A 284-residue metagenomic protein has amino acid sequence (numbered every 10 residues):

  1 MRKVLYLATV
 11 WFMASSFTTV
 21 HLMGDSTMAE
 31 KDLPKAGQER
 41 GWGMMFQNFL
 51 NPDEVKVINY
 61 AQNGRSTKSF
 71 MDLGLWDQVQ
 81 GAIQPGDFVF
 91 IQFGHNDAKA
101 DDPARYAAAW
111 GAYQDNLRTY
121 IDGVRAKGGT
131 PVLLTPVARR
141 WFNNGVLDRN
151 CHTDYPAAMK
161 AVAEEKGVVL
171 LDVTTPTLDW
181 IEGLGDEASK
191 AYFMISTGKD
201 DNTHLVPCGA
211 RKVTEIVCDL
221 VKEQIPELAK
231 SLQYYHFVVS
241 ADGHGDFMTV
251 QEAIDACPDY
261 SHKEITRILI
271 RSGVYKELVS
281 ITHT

Functional and structural regions predicted by a protein language model:
V4-A14: Sec-dependent N-terminal signal peptides
S16-A61, D77-P85: Serine-esterase "nucleophile elbow" of acetyl-processing enzymes
S26, H95, G273: Active-site metal-binding loops of divalent metal-dependent hydrolases
M28-L33, T67-S69, D246-F247: Short, solvent-exposed loop/turn elements at domain surfaces
G41-M44, T67-Q78, S272: N-terminal post-signal-peptidase region of extra-cytosolic proteins
G74-L205, R211, E215-A229: Alpha-helical cap/lid subdomain in secreted, periplasmic, or secretory-pathway luminal O-acyl-processing enzymes
Q233-S240: Short aromatic-glycine-(Arg/Gly/Cys) micro-motifs in beta-strand/loop hairpins
D242-D255, H262-T284: N-terminal extracellular ligand-recognition/capping segment immediately after the signal peptide
